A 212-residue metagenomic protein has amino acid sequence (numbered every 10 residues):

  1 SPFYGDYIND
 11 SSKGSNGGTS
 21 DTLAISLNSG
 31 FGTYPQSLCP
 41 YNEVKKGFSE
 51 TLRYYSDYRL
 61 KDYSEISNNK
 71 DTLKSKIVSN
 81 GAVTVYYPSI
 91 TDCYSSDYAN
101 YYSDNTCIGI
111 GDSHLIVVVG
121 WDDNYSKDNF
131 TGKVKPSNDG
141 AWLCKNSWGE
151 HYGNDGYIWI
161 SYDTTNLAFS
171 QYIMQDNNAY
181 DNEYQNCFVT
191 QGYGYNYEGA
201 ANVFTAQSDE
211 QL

Functional and structural regions predicted by a protein language model:
S1-K145, E150-E210: Predominantly the structural core of cysteine protease catalytic domains
